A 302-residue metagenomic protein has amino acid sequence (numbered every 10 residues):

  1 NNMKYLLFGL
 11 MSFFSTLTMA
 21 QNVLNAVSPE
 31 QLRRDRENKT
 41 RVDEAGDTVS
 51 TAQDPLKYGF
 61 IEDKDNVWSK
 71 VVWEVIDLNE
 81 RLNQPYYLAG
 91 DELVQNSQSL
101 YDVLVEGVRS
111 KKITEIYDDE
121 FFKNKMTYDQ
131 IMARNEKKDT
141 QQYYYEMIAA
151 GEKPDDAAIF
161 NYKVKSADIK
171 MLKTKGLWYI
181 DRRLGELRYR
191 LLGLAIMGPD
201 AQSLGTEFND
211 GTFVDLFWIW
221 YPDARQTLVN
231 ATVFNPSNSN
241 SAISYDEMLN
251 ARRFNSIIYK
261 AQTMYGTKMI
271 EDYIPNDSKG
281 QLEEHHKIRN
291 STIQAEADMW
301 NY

Functional and structural regions predicted by a protein language model:
N1-P29: Bacterial Sec-dependent N-terminal signal peptides
Q21-I180, Y221-Y302: A domain-level signal for the mature, folded cores of soluble proteins
A167-I169, Y189-L191, V214-L216: Extracytoplasmic
E186, L191-G211: Extended serine/threonine-enriched, polar tracts that run as long, contiguous segments within proteins
G205-D223: Short linear, low-complexity motifs centered on an aromatic residue
